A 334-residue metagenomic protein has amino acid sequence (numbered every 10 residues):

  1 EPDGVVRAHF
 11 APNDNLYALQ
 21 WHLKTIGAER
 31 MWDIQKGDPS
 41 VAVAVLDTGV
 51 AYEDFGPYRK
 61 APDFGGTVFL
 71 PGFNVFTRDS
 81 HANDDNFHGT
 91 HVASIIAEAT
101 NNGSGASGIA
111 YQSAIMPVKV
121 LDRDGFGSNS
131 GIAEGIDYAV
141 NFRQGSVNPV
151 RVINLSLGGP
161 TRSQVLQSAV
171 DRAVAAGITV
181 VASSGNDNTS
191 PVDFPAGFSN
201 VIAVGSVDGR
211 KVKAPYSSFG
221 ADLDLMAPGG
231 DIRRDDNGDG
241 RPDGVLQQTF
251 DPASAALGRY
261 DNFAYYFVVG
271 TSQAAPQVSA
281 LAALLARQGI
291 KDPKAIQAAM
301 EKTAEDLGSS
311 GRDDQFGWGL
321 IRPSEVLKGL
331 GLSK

Functional and structural regions predicted by a protein language model:
E1-D3, V45-G49, I95-A99, A110-S113 (+9 more regions): Active-site-proximal beta-strand/loop segments in catalytic clefts of secreted hydrolases
V5, S146-S156, S163-A169, A176 (+4 more regions): C-terminal subdomain of the subtilisin-like protease fold in secreted/lumenal serine endopeptidases
P12-M116, V120-G127, G131-V152, R234-F263 (+1 more regions): Active-site core segment of subtilase-fold serine proteases
L23, D38, N83-H88, D124-G131 (+9 more regions): Extracytoplasmic/periplasmic, Sec-exported soluble proteins
E29, T90-S94, S130, E134-D137 (+9 more regions): Solvent-exposed, polar/charged alpha-helical surfaces in well-ordered, non-transmembrane soluble domains, broadly
I34-P39, G108-Y111, G145-N148, A173-A175 (+4 more regions): Extracellular/periplasmic catalytic domains that process cell-envelope and extracellular macromolecules
D47, I178, A196-R287, I321 (+1 more regions): Extracellular S/T/G-rich loop segment that most often corresponds to the catalytic His/Ser-adjacent loop
V165, S190-P191, V212: Short acidic active-site motifs
